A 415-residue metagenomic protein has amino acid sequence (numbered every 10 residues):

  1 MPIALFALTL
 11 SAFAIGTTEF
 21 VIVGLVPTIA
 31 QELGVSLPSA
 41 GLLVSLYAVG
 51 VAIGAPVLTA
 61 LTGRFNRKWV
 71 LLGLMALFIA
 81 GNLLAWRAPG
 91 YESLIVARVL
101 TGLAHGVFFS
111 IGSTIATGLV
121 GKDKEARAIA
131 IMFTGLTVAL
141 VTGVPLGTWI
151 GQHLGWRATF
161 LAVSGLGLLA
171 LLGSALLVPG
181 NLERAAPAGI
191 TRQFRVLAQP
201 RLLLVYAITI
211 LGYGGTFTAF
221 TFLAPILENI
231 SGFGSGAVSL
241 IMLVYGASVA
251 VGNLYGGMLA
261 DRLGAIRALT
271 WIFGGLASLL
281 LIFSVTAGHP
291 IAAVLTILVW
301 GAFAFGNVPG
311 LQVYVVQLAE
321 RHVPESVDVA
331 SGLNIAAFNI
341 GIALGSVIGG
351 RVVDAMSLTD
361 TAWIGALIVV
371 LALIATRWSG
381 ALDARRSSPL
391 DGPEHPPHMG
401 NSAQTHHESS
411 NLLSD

Functional and structural regions predicted by a protein language model:
F6, A80-L84, E92-T101, I291-V299: Paired small-residue
G34, N66, R87-S93, G232 (+2 more regions): Helix-breaking motifs and short loop linkers at transmembrane-helix boundaries and internal kinks in secondary membrane
I53-E92: Conserved MFS/SLC helix-loop-helix module at the cytosolic interface between two early adjacent transmembrane helices
A55-R67, G252-G264, V353: Helix-to-loop junctions at the C-terminal end of transmembrane segments in multipass secondary transporters
A97-L136: Cytoplasmic helix-loop-helix junction between adjacent transmembrane helices in 12-TM secondary transporters
F108-V120, G306-H322: Intracellular juxtamembrane helix-capping segments at the cytosolic ends of symmetry-related transmembrane helices
S164-R184, A375-S379: C-terminal membrane-cytosol helix-exit motif in multi-pass small-molecule transporters
R321-A355: A late C-terminal transmembrane helix in Major Facilitator Superfamily
